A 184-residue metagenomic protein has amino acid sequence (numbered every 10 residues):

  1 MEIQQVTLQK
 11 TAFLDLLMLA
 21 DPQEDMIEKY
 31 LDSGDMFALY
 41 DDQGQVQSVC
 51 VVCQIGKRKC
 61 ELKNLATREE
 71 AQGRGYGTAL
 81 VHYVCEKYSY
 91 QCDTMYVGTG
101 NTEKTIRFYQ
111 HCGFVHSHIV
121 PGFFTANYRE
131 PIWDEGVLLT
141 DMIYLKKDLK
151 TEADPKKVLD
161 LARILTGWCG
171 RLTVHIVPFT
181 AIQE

Functional and structural regions predicted by a protein language model:
M1-Q9, I143, T151-I164: Conserved N-terminal entry element of GNAT/NAT acetyltransferase domains
Q4-E69: Acetyl-CoA-dependent GNAT
G34-M36, L139-Y144: Short hydrophobic/aromatic beta-strand or adjacent loop that forms the aromatic wall/cage of a ligand/substrate-binding
A71, G75-Y83: Conserved acetyl-CoA pyrophosphate-binding loop and the N-cap/start of the following alpha-helix in GNAT-like
Y88-G100: Conserved GNAT acetyl-CoA-binding A-motif
Y96-G98, Q110, V115-G136: Conserved catalytic-core motifs of GNAT/GCN5-like acyltransferases
